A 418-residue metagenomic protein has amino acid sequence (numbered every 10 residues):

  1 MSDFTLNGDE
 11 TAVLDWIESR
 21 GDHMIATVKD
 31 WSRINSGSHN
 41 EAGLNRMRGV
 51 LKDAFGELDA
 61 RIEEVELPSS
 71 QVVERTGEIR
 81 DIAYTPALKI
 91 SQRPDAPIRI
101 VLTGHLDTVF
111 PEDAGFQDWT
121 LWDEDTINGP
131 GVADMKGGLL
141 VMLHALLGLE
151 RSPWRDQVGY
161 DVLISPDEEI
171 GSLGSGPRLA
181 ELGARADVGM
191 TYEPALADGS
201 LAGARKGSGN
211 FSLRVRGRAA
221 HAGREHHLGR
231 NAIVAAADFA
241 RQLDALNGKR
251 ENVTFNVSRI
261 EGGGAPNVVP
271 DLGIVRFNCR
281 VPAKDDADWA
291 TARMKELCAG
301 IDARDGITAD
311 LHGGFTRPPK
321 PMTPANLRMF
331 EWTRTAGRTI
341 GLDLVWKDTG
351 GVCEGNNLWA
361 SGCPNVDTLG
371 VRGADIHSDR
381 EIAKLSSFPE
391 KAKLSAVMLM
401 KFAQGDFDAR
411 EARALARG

Functional and structural regions predicted by a protein language model:
M1-A12, W16, S36, D53-D59 (+3 more regions): Metal-dependent amide/peptide-bond hydrolase catalytic core, centered on the "pita-bread" metallohydrolase fold
D3-N128, R151: Acidic/His- and Gly-rich active-site-bordering loop/insert found across diverse amide/peptide-bond hydrolases
R99-V101, I127, D187-T191, S212 (+1 more regions): Short glycine-aspartate micro-motif
V101, D161-L163, D310: A structural signal for isolated positions on well-ordered beta-strands in alpha/beta enzyme cores
D107-D123, M190, A204-R214, G370-V371: Acidic-glycine-rich active-site phosphate/pyrophosphate-binding loop
D125-L140, H221: Glycine/serine-rich anion-binding loops at beta->alpha junctions that coordinate negatively charged ligand groups
M135-S208, G248, A403, F407-R413 (+1 more regions): Acidic/histidine-rich catalytic neighborhood of metal-dependent amide-processing enzymes
